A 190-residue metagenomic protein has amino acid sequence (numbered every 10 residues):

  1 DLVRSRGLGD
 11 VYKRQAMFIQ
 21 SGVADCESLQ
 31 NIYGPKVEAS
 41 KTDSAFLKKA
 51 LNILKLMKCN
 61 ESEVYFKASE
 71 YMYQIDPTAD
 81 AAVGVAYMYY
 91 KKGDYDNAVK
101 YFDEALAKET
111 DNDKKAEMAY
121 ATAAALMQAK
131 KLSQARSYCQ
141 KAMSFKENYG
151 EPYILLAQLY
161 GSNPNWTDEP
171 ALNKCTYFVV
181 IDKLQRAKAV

Functional and structural regions predicted by a protein language model:
D1-Y12: Single conserved hydrophobic/aromatic residue that forms the stacking wall/gate of nucleotide- or nucleobase-binding
R6, M143-S144, L172-A189: TPR/TPR-like (Sel1-like) alpha-helical repeat modules
D43, T78, N112-K115, N148-Y149: Residue-level recognition of tetratricopeptide repeat
F46, A81, K115-M118, P152: TPR alpha-solenoid repeat register
K49-L54, A68, V85, A121-T122 (+2 more regions): Structural register within alpha-helical repeat arrays
M57-C59, K91, T110-D113, A124-K130 (+2 more regions): Short coil/turn linking the two alpha-helices of tandem helical-hairpin repeats
